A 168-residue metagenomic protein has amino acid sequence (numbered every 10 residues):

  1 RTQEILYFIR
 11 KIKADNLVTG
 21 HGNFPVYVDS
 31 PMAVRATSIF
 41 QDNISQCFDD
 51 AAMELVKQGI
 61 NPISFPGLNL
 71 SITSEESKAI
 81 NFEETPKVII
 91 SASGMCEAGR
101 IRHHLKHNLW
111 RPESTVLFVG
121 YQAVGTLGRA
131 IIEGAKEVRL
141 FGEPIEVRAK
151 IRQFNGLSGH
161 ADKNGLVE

Functional and structural regions predicted by a protein language model:
R1-E168: Acidic/His-rich, metal-assisted hydrolase cores and their charged scaffolds
